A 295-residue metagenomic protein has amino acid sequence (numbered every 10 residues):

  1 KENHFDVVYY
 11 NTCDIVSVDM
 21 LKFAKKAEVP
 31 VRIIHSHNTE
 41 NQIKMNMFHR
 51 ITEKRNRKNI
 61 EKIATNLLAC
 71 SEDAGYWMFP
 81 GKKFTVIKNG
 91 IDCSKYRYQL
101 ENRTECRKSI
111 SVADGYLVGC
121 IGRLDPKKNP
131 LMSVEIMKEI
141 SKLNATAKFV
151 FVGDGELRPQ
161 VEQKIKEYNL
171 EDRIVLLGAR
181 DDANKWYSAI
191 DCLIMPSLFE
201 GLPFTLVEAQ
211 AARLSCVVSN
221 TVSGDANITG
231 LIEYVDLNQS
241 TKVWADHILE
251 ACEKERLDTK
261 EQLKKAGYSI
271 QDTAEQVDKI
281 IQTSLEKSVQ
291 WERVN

Functional and structural regions predicted by a protein language model:
C13, A179, L198: Aromatic "clamp/platform" in nucleotide-sugar-dependent glycosyltransferases that forms part of the donor/acceptor
D73, G90: Carbohydrate-associated surface elements
R97-V112: A short helix/loop element that forms part of the nucleotide-sugar donor recognition site in Leloir-type
Y116, C120-E139, E156-E162: A conserved mid-protein helix/loop that constitutes part of the nucleotide-sugar donor-binding site
L157-Q160, E171-R180, W186: Active-site donor-binding acidic/aromatic loop of nucleotide-activated sugar and phosphosugar transferases involved
S188-G201, L214: Acidic donor-binding loop of glycosyltransferase active sites
S215-S219: Short hydrophobic beta-strand element within catalytic cores of glycosyltransferases and related nucleotide-activated
D225-E253, Q271: Change "using UDP/GDP/dTDP sugars" to "using nucleotide sugars
